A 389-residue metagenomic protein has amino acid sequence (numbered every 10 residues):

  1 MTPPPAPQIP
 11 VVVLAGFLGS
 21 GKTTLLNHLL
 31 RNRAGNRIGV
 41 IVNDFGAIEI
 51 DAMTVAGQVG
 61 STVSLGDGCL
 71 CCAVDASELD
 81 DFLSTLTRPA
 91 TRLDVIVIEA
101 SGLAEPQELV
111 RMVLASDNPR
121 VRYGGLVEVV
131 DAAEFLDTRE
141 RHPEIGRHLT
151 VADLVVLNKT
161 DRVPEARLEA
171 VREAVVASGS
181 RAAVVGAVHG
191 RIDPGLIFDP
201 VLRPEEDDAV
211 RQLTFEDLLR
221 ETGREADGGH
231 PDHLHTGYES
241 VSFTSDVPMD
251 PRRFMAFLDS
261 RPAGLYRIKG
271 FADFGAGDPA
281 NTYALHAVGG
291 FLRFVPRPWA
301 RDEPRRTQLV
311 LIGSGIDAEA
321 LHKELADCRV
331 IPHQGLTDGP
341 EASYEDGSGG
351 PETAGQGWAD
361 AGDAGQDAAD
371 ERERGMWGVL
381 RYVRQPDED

Functional and structural regions predicted by a protein language model:
T2, V163-Q308, G313-D389: C-terminal accessory "lid"/substrate-recognition subdomains
T2-P143: Nucleotide-state-sensitive switch-loop elements of NTP-binding domains
I9, S20, T24, V74-D81 (+11 more regions): Charged, alpha-helix-enriched surfaces in structured cytosolic catalytic cores of large nucleotide-utilizing machines
G39-I41, I96-V97, V121-V130, L149-T160 (+1 more regions): Conserved beta-strand/loop subsegment of P-loop NTPase cores
V42, V74, A100, K159 (+2 more regions): Conserved residues at beta->alpha junctions
A56-V59, E144-G146, E173, V201-P204: Short, hinge-like loop/turn segments at secondary-structure boundaries
F135, D161-R162: Short histidine/acidic/glycine/proline-rich micro-motifs that form metal- and phosphate-coordinating active-site loops
